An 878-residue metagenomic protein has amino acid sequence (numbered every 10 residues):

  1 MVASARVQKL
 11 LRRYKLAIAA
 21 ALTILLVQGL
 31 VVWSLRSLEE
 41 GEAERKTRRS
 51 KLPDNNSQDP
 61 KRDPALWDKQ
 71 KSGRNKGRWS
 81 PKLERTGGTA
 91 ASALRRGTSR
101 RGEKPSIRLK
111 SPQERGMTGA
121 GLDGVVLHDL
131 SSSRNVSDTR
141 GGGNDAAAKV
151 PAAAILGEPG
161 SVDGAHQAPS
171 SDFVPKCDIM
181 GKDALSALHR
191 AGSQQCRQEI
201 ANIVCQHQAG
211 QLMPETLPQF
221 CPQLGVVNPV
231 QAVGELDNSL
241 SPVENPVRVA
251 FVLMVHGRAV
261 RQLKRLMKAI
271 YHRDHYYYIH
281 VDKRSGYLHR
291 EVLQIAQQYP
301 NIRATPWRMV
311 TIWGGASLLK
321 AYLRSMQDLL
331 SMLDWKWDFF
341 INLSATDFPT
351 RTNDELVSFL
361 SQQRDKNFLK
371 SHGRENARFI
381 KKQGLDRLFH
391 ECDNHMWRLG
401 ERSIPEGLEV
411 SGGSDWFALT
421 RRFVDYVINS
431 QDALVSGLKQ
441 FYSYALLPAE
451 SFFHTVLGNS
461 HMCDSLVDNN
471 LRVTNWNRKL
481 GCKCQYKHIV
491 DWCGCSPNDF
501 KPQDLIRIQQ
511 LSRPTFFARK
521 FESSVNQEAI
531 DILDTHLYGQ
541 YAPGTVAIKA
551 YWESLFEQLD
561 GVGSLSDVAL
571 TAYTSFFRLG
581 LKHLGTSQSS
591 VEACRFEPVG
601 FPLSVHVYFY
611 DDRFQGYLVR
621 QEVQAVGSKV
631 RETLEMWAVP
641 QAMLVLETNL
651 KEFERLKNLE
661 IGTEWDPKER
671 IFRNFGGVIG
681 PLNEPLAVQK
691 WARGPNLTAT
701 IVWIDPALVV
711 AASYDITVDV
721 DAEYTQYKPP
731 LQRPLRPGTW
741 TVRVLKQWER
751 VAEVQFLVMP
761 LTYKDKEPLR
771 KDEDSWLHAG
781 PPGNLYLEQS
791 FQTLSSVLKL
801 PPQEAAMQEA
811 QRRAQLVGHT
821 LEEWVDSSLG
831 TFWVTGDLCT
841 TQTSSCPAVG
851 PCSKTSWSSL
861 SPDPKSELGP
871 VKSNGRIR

Functional and structural regions predicted by a protein language model:
V2-D63: N-terminal signal-anchor transmembrane helix specifying type II single-pass membrane topology of secretory-pathway
H166-M254, K651: N-proximal low-complexity "stem/linker" segments adjacent to membrane-targeting elements
D274-P306: Acidic donor-binding segment of Leloir-type glycosyltransferases
A296-D338: Active-site-proximal specificity loops/subdomain of glycosyltransferases
Q327-A377, W748-V751: GT-A fold catalytic core of metal-dependent nucleotide-sugar glycosyltransferases, centered on the diacidic
R364, H372-I506: Catalytic core and acceptor-binding pocket of nucleotide-sugar-dependent glycosyltransferases
F441-P640, K865, R876: C-terminal catalytic/acceptor-binding lobe
V639, V645-R878: Contiguous segments within soluble domain cores/interaction surfaces
